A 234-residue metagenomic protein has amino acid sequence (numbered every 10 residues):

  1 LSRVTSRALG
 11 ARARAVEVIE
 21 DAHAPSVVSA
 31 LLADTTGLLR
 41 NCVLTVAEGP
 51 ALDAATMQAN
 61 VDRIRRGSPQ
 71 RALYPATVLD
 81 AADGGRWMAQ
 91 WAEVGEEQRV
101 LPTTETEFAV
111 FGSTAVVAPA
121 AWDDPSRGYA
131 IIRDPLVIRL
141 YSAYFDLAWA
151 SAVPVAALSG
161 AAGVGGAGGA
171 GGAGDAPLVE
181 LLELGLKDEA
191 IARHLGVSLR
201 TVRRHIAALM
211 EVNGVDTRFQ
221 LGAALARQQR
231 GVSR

Functional and structural regions predicted by a protein language model:
L1-V27, R234: N-terminal localization/anchoring segments of enzymes in phospholipid and broader phosphate metabolism
A30-W91: Primarily the HKD phosphodiesterase
E96-R139, F145: HKD (HxKxxxxD) catalytic microenvironment of the phospholipase D
G169-S198: Helix-turn-helix DNA-binding segment
H205: Residues within the DNA-recognition helix of helix-turn-helix
E211-R234: Basic, Lys/Arg-enriched C-terminal extension of HTH/homeodomain DNA-binding domains
